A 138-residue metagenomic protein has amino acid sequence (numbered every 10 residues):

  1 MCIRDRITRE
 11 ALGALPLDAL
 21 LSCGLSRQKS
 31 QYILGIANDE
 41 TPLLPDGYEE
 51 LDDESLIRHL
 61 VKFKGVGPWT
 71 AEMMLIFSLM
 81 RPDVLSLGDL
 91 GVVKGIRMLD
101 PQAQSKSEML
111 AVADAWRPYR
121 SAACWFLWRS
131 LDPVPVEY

Functional and structural regions predicted by a protein language model:
R4-K64: Alpha-helical ds-nucleic-acid-binding substructure associated with the helix-hairpin-helix region of base-excision DNA
S30-Q31, G35, D53, P68-Y138: C-terminal accessory module of base-excision DNA glycosylases/AP lyases that mediates lesion recognition and DNA
